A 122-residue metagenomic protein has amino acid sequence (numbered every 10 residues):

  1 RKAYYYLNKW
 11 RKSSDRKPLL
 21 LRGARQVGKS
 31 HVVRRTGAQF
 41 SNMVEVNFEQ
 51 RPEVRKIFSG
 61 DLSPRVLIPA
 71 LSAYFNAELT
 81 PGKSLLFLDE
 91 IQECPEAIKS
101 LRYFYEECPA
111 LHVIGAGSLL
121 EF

Functional and structural regions predicted by a protein language model:
R1-F122: Phosphate-binding site recognition
